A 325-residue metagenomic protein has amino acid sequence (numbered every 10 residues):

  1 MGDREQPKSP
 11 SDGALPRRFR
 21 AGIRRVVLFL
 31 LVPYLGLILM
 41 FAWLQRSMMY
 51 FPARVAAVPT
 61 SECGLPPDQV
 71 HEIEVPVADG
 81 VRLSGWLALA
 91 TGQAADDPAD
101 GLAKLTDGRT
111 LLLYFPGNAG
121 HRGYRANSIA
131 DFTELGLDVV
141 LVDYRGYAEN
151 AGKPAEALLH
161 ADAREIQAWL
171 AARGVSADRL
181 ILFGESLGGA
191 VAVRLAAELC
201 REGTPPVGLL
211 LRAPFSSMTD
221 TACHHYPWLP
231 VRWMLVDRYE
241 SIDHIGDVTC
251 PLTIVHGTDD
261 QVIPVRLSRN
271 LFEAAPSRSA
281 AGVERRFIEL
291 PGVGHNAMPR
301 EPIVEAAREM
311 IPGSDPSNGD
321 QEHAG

Functional and structural regions predicted by a protein language model:
V26-P76, G92-A94: An N-terminal hydrophobic leader/cap segment in hydrolases
A78-W169: Membrane-embedded segments
S128, S241, C250, P264-A274 (+1 more regions): Short alpha-helix in the alpha/beta-hydrolase fold that links the catalytic acid
W169-A172, D178-Y226, H244: Primarily recognizes the serine-hydrolase "nucleophile elbow" in alpha/beta-hydrolase and SGNH/GDSL folds
P230-H244, T249-C250: Active-site nucleophile elbow and catalytic-triad environment of alpha/beta-hydrolase enzymes
D247-V248, I254-H256, D260: Short beta-strand/loop motif that positions the catalytic acidic residue of the alpha/beta-hydrolase fold
D259-I263, H295-A297: Acidic catalytic loop of the alpha/beta-hydrolase fold
R269-N270, S277-G325: C-terminal catalytic histidine-bearing segment of alpha/beta-hydrolase fold enzymes
